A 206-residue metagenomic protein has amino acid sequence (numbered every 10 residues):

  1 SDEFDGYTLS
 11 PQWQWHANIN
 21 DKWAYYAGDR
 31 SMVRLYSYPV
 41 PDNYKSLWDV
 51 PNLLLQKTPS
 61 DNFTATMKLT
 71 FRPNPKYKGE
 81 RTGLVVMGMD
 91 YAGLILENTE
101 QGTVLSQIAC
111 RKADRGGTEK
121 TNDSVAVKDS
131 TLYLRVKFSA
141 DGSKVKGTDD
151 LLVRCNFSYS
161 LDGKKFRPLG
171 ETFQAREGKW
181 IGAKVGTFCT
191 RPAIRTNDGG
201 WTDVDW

Functional and structural regions predicted by a protein language model:
S1-W206: Extracellular glycan-recognition regions
